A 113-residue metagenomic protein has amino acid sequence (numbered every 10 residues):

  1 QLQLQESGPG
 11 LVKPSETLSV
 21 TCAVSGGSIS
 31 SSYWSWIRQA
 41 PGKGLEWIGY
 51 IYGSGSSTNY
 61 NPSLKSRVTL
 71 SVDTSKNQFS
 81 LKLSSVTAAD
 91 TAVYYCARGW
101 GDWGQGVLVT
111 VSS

Functional and structural regions predicted by a protein language model:
Q1-S113: Extracellular domains of the immunoglobulin superfamily
